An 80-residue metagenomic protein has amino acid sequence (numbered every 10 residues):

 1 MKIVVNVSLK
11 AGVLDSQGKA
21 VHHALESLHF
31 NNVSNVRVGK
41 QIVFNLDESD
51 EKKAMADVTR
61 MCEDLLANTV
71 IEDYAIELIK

Functional and structural regions predicted by a protein language model:
M1-A11, I42-F44: Short glycine-/aliphatic-rich beta-strand segments at the starts of folded cytosolic domains
S8-L9, L28-N31, M61, L66: Residue-level signal for pocket-adjacent positions within structured domains
L9-A11, E48, K80: Non-catalytic surface loops within mature trypsin-like serine protease
G12-L28: Short amphipathic alpha-helix segments
G12-S16, S49-A56: Short, conserved charged micro-motifs
H29-S34, D73: A short linear hydrophobic-aromatic micro-motif
R37-Q41: Short Gly/Ser/Thr- and Asp/Glu-enriched loop/turn motifs at secondary-structure junctions
K52-K80: C-terminal structural segments of small proteins and small subunits
